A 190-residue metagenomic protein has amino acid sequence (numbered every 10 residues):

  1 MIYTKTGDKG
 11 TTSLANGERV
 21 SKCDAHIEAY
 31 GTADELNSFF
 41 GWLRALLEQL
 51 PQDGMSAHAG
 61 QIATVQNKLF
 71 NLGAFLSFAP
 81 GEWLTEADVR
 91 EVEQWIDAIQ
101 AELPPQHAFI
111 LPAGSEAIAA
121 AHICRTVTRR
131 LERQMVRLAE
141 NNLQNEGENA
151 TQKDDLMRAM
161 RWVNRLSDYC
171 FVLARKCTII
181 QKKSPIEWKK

Functional and structural regions predicted by a protein language model:
M1-K190: Phosphate/pyrophosphate-binding loop motifs in nucleotide- or prenyl diphosphate-using proteins
